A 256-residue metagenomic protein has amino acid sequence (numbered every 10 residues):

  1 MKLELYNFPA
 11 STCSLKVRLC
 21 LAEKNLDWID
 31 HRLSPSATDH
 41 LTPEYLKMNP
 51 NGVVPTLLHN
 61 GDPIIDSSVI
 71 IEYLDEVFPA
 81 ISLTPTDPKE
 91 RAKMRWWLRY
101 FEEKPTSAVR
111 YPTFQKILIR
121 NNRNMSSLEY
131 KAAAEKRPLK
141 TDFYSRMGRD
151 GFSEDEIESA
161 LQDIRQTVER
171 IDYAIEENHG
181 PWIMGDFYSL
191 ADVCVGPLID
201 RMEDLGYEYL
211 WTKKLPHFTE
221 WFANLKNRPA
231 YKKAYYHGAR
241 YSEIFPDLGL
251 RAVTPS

Functional and structural regions predicted by a protein language model:
M1-E4, E156-I157, G206-Y207, R251: A short, structure-level motif marking secondary-structure boundaries and short turns
M1-L139, G151, E177-H179, I183 (+1 more regions): GST-like domain detector, emphasizing the conserved glutathione-binding G-site in the N-terminal thioredoxin-like
F8, S34, L190, G238-A239: Short, solvent-exposed turn/loop segments enriched in Gly/Ser/Thr/Pro and often Arg
A22, E203, N227: Short polybasic/polar patches that bind polyanions
L57, M94, I171, D192 (+1 more regions): Residue-level signal for nonpolar/aromatic packing positions in well-ordered secondary structure
P105-A223: GST-like fold's C-terminal all-alpha helical module
K214-S256: Long, positively charged, glycine-interspersed low-complexity recognition regions
